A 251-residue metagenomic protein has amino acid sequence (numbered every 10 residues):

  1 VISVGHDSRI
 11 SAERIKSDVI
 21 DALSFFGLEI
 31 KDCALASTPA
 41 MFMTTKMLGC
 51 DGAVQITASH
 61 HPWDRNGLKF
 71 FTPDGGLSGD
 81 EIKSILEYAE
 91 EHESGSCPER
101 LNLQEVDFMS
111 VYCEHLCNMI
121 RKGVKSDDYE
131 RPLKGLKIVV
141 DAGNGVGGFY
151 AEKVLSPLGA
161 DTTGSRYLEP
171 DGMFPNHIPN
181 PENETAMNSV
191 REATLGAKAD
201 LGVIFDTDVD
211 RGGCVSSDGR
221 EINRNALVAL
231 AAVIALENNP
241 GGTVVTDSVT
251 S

Functional and structural regions predicted by a protein language model:
V1-D7, K31, K137-V139, T243-T246: Short glycine-rich phosphate-binding loop at a beta-alpha junction
I2-R65, K153-V215: N-terminal small/polar loop signature for handling phosphorylated ligands or for N-terminal nucleophile
R9, S59-H61, G75, N144-G145 (+3 more regions): Short, glycine-/Ser/Thr-/acidic-enriched flexible segments
I15, S37, G147, R224-A231: Catalytic-loop motifs flanking and including active-site residues across diverse enzymes
S24, C33, K83-E114, N118 (+2 more regions): Proline/glycine-rich low-complexity loops and linkers
D64-A197: Gly/Ser/Thr-enriched, mixed-charge loops and adjacent short helices that form phosphate/oxyanion-binding elements
F70-P73, G213-S217: Short beta-strand-to-turn element immediately C-terminal to the catalytic PLP-Schiff-base lysine in fold type I
